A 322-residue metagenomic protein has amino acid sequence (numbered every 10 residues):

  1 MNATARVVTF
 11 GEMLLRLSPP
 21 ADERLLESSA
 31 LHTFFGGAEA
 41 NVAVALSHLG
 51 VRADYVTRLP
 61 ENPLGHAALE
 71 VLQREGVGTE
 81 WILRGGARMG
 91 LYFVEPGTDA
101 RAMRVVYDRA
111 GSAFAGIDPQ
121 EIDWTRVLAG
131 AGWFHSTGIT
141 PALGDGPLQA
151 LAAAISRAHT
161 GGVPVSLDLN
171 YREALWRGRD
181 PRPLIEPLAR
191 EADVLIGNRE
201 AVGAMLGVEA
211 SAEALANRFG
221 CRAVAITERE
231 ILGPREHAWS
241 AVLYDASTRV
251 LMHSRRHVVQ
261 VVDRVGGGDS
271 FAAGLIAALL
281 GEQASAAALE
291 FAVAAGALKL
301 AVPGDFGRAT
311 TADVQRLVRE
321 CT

Functional and structural regions predicted by a protein language model:
M1-G78, T98-A100, I117-Q120, H253 (+1 more regions): Glycine-rich phosphate/adenosyl-contacting loop at the front of the ribokinase-like
N2-V7, S156, E209-T322: Conserved phosphate-binding/catalytic region of the ribokinase-like
M13, L169, S270: Active-site metal-binding loops of divalent metal-dependent hydrolases
L31-H32, A110-G116, L143-G144, Y171-W176: Short, flexible loop segments at the rims of nucleotide/cofactor-binding pockets, characterized by
L46, N198, G268: Short, conserved phosphate/pyrophosphate- and ester-handling motifs at nucleotide-, phospho-/glycolipid
R52-I139, Q315-T322: Conserved N-terminal subdomain of the carbohydrate kinase-like
E61-V77, A158, R182-A192, W239-R249: Short, electropositive alpha-helical surface patch
W133-A214, F219-S240: Conserved beta-alpha-beta core of the PfkB/ribokinase-like small-molecule kinase fold
